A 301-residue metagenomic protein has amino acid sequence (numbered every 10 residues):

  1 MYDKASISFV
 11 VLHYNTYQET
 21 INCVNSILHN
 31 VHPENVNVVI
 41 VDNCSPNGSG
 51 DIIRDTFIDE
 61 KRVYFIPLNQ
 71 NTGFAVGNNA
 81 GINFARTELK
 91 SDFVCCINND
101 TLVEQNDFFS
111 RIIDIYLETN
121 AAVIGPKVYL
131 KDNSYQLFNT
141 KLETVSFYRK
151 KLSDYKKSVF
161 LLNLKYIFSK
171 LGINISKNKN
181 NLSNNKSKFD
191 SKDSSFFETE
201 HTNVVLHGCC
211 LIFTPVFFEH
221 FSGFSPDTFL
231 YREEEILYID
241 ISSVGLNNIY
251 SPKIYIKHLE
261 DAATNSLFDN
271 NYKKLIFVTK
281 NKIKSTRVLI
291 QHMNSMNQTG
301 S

Functional and structural regions predicted by a protein language model:
N25-N35: Short, acidic, metal-binding catalytic loop of nucleotide-sugar glycosyltransferases
S26, D42-I53, Q70: A conserved acidic beta->alpha catalytic loop
L68-E88: Glycine-rich, basic loop-to-helix element that forms the pyrophosphate-binding segment of sugar-nucleotide handling
K90-L102: Short beta-strand-to-loop acidic/aromatic patch adjacent to the donor-nucleotide binding site
L102-T140: Conserved donor NDP-sugar-binding/catalytic core segment of glycosyltransferases
L162-N184, D190-F213: A recurrent flexible, glycine/aromatic-enriched loop bordering the glycosyltransferase active site that acts as
F196-T199, V204-G223, D227-I254: A short, conserved alpha-helix in the catalytic core of glycosyltransferases
E235-S301: Active-site-adjacent helix/loop segment of glycosyltransferases that harbors family-specific signature motifs
